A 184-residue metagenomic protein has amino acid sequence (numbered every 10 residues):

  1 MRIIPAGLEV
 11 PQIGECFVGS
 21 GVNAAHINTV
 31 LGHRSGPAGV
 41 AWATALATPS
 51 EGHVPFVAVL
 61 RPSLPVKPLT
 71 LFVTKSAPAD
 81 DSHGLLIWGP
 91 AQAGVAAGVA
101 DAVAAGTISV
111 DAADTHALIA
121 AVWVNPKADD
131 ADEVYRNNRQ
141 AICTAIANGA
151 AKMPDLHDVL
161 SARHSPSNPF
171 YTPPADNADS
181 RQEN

Functional and structural regions predicted by a protein language model:
M1-N184: Accessory interaction regions appended to the cores of large information-processing enzymes
